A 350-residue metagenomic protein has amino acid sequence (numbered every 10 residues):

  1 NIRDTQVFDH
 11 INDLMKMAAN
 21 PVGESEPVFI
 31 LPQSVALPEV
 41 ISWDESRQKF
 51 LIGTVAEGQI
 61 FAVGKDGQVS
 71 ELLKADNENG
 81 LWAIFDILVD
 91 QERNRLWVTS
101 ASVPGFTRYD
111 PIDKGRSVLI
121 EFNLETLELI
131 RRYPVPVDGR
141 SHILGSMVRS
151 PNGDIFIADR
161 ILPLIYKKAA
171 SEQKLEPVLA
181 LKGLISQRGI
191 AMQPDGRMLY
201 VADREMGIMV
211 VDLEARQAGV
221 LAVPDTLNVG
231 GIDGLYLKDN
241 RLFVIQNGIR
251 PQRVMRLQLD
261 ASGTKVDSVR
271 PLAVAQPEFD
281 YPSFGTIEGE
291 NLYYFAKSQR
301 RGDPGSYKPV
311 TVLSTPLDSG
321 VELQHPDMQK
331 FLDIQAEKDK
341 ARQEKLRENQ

Functional and structural regions predicted by a protein language model:
K16-V40, K65, D267-P271: A short helix->beta-strand "capping" segment at the edge of beta-propeller domains
M17-P27, D110-D154, A158: Asp-box/WD-like beta-propeller blade repeats and closely related beta-sheet repeat scaffolds
P27-F29, V69-N79, I130-V135, L175-K182 (+3 more regions): Beta-propeller fold detector
P32-R47, V55, N77-P104, P136-I155 (+5 more regions): Beta-rich, blade/repeat-based domains predominating in secreted/periplasmic proteins but also intracellular
V55, A101-V103, R160-L162, A170 (+4 more regions): Short loop/turn segments immediately following the C-termini of beta-strands
V63-Q68, N123-E128, A169-Q173, D212-R216 (+2 more regions): Short loop/turn segments that connect beta-strands within beta-propeller blades
V98-R116, K297-V312: Short, conserved, GDST-rich strand-edge loop motifs in beta-rich repeat architectures
D113-L127, R256-A261, Y307-L323: Beta-propeller blade signature
